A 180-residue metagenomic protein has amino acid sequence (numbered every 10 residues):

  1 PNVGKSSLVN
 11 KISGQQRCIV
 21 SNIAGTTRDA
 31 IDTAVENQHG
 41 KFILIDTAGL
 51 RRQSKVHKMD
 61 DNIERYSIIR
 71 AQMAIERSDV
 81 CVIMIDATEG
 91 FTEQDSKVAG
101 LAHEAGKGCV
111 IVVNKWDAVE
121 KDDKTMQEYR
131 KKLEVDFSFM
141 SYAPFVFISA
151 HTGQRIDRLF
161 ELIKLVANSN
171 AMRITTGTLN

Functional and structural regions predicted by a protein language model:
P1-I45, L50-S67, M73-M84, T88-N180: C-terminal-of-GTPase-core extension/linker across diverse P-loop GTPases
